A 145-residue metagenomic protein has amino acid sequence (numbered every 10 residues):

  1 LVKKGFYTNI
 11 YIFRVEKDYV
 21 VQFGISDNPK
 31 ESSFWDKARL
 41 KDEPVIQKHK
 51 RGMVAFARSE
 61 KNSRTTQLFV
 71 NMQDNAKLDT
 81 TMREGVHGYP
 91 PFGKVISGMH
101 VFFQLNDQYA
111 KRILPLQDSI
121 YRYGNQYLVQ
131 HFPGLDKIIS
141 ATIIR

Functional and structural regions predicted by a protein language model:
L1-R145: Cyclophilin-like peptidyl-prolyl cis-trans isomerases
